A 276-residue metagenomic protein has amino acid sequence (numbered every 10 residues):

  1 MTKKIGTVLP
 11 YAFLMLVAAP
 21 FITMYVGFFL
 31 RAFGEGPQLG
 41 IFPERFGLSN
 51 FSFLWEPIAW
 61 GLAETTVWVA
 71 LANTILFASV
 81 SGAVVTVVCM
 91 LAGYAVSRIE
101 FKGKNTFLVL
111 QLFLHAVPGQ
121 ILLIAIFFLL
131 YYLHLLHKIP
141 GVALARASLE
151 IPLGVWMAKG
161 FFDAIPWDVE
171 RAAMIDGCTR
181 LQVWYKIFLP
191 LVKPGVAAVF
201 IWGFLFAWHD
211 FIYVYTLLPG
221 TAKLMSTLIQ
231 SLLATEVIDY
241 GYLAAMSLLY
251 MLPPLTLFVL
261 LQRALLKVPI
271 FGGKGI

Functional and structural regions predicted by a protein language model:
K3-I276: A structural signal for multi-pass alpha-helical bundles of membrane permease subunits that mediate small-molecule
